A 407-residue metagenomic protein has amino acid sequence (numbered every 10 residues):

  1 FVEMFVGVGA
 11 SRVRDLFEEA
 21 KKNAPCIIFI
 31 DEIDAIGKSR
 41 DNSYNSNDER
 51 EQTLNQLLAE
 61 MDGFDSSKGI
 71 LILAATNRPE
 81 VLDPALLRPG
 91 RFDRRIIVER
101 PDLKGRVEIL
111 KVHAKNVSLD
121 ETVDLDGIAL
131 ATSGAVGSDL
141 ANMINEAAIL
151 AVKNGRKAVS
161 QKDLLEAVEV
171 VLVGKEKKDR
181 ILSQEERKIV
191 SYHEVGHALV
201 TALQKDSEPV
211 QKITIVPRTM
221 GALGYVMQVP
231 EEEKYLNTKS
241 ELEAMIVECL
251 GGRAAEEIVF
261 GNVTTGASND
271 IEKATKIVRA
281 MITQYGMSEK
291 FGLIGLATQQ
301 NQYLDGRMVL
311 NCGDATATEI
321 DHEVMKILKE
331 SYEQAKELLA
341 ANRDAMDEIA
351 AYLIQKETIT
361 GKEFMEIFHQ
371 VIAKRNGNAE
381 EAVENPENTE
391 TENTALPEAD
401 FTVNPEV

Functional and structural regions predicted by a protein language model:
F1, E32-I33, N77-R78, P101 (+4 more regions): Short, ordered loop/turn segments at secondary-structure junctions
F1-A129, A135, A147: Walker A/P-loop NTP-binding motif of AAA+ ATPase domains
V2, L54, D83, R106 (+7 more regions): Alpha-helical structural signal
L16, E60, L82-P84, E185-E186 (+2 more regions): Short beta-alpha junctions and helix-cap segments that line functional grooves
N23-P25, S67-I70, D93, D120-T122 (+5 more regions): Short secondary-structure junction motifs
I27, D65, P84-A85, V98-L165 (+6 more regions): Conserved C-terminal "switch" segment of AAA+ ATPases
K178-I189: Short pre-active-site segment immediately N-terminal to the catalytic Zn-binding motif
R187-S191, A198-V407: Soluble catalytic regions of large protease machineries
